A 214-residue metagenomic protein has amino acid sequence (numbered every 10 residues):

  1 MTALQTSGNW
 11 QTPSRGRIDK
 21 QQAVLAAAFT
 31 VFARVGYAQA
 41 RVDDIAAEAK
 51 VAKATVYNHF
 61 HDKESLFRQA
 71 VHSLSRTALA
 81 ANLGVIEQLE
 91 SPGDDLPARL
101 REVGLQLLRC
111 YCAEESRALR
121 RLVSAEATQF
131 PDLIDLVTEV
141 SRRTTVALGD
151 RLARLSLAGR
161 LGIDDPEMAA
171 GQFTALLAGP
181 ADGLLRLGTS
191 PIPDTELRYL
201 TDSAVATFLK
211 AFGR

Functional and structural regions predicted by a protein language model:
M1-D19, N82-I86: N-terminal intrinsically disordered/low-complexity leader segments
K20-F29, I45, A70-L74, A78 (+1 more regions): Generic hydrophobic, amphipathic alpha-helix propensity
A23, V31-S65, Q69-A70: Helix-turn-helix
V24-F32, L107, F208: Short hydrophobic clusters on alpha-helical segments that form packing/core surfaces in small helical domains
S73-P97, L185-P193: Short, flexible, glycine-rich and Lys/Arg-enriched loop motifs at helix boundaries that contact anionic partners
N82-A113, R117, P166-F173: Hydrophobic alpha-helical connector segments
A98, R109-A118, L122-S124, P131-A158 (+2 more regions): Amphipathic alpha-helical packing segments from all-alpha helical-bundle domains
I134, S156-A206: Hydrophobic/aromatic-rich alpha-helical bundle segments in the mid-to-C-terminal region
